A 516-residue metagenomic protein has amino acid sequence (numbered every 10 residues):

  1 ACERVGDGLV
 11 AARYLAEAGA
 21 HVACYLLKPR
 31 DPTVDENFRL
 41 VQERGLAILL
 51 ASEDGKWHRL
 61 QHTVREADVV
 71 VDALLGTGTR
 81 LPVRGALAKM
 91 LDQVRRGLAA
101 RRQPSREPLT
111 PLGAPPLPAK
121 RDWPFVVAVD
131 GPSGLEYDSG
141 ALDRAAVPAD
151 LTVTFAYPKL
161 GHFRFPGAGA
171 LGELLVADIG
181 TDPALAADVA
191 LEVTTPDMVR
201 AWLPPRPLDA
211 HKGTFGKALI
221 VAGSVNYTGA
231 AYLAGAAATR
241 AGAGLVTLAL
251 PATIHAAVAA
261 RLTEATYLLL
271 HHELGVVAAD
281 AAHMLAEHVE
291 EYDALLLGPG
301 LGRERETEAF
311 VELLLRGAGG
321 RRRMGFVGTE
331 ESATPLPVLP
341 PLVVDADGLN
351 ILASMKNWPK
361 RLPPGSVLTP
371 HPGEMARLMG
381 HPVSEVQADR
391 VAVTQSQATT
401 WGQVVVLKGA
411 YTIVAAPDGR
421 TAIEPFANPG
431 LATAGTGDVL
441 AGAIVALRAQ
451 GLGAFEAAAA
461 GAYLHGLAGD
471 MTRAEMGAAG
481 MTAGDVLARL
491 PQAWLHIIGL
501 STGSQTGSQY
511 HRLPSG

Functional and structural regions predicted by a protein language model:
E3-A187, A249-F426, I498-G499, Y510-G516: Glycine-rich phosphate/dinucleotide-binding loop and adjoining beta-alpha-beta core of small-molecule
L15-P32, R448-G461, D470-E475: Phosphate-handling active-site elements
T181-T214, V276: Long, highly charged low-complexity segments
P207, A422-G435: Short pre-catalytic strand/loop immediately N-terminal to key active-site residues, enriched for Gly-Thr
P207-H271, A278: Radical SAM [4Fe-4S] cluster-binding motif and immediate context
A376-R377, T433-L464: Short, small-residue alpha-helix embedded
R390-A398, A454-G469, A483-P491, G507: Short, well-structured alpha-helical segments that form the helix of a local strand-helix-strand
L467-G516: Charged C-terminal helix
